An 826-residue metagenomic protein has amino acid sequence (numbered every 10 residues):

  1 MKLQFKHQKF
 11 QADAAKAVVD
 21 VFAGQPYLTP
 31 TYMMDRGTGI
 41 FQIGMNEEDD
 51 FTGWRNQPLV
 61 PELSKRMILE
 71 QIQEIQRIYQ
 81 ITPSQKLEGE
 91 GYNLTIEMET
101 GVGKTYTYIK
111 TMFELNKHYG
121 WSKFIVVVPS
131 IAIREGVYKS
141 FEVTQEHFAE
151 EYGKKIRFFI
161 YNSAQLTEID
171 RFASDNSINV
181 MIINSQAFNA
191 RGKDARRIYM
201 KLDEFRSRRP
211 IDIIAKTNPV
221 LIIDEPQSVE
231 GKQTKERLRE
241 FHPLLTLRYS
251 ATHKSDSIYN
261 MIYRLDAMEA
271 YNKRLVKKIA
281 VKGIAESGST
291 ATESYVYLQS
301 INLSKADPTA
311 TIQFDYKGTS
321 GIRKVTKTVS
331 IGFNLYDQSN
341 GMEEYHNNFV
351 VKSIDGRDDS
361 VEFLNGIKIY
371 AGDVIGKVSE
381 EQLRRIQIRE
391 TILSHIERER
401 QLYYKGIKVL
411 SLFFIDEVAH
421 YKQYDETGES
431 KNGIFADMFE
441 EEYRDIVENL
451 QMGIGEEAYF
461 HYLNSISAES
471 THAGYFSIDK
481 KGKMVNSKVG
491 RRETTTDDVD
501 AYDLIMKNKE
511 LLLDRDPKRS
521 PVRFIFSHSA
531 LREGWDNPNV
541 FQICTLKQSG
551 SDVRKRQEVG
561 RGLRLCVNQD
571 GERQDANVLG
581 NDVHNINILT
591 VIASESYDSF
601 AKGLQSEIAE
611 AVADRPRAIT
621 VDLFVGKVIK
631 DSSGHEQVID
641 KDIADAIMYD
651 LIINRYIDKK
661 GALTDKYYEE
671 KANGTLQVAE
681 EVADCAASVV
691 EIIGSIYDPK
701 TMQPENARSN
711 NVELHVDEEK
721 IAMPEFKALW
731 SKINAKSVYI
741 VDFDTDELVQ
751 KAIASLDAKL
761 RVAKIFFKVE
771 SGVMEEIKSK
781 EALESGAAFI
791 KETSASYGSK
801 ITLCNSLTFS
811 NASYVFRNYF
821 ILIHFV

Functional and structural regions predicted by a protein language model:
G89-F113: Walker A/P-loop
T95, E99, G153-R157, S163-L166 (+14 more regions): Conserved C-terminal RecA-like helicase domain
G120-G153, Q186-A187, I415, A419: Conserved Walker A/P-loop ATP-binding site and its immediately adjacent core in helicase/helicase-like ATPase domains
R191-I198, A215, P226-E236, D536-P538: Conserved ATPase-coupling elements of RecA-like P-loop NTPase cores
D224-E225, A530: Walker B catalytic acidic pair
G231-E293: Post-DEXD/H (motif II) to motif III coupling segment of the RecA-like Helicase ATP-binding lobe
S527, E533-S549, R554-V559, L589-T590: A short beta-strand element within the Helicase C-terminal
Q557, G562-S599: Conserved segment of the helicase C-terminal RecA-like domain
